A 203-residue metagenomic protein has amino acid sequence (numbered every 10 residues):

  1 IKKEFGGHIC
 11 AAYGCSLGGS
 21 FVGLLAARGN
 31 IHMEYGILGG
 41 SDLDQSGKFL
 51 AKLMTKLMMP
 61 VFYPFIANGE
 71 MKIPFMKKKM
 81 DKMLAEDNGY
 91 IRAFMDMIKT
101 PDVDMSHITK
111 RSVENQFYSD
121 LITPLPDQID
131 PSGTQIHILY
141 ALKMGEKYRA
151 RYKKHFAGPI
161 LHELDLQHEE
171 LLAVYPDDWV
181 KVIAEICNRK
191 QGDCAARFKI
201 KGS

Functional and structural regions predicted by a protein language model:
I1-C10: Conserved acidic catalytic loop of the alpha/beta-hydrolase fold
Y13-V22: Gly/Ala-rich beta-loop-alpha elbow adjacent to hydrolase catalytic centers
A27, Y35-I66: Flexible "cap/lid" loop of the alpha/beta hydrolase fold
A51-T123: The alpha/beta-hydrolase serine catalytic core
I108-K154: Conserved serine/cysteine hydrolase catalytic core
F156-E169: Catalytic histidine neighborhood in serine/cysteine hydrolases with alpha/beta-hydrolase-type architecture
L166-V180: Catalytic histidine-centered segment of alpha/beta-hydrolase-like enzymes
Q191-S203: Alpha/beta-hydrolase-fold serine-hydrolase catalytic core, especially in secreted/extracellular enzymes
